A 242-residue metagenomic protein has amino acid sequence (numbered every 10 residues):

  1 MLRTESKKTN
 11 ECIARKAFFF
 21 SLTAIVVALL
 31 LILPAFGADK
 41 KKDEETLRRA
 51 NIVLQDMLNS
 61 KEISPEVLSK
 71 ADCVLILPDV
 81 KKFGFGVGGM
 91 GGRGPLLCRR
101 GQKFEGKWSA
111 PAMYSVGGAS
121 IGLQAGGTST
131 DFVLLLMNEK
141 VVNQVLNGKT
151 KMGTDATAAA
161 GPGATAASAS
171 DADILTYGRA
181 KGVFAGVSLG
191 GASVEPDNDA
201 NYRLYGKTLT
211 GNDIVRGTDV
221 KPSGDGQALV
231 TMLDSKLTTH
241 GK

Functional and structural regions predicted by a protein language model:
M1-F19: N-terminal secretory signal peptides that target proteins for export/translocation
M1-R3, L33, A110: Intrinsic-disorder/low-complexity coil detector
S6-K7, V27, F36: Intrinsic disorder/low-complexity segments in short proteins, especially the signal peptide and propeptide regions
S21-I32: Bacterial N-terminal signal peptides
I32-A38: Sec/Tat signal peptide C-region and signal peptidase I cleavage site
A38-K242: Small-residue-enriched, tightly packed secondary-structure blocks
